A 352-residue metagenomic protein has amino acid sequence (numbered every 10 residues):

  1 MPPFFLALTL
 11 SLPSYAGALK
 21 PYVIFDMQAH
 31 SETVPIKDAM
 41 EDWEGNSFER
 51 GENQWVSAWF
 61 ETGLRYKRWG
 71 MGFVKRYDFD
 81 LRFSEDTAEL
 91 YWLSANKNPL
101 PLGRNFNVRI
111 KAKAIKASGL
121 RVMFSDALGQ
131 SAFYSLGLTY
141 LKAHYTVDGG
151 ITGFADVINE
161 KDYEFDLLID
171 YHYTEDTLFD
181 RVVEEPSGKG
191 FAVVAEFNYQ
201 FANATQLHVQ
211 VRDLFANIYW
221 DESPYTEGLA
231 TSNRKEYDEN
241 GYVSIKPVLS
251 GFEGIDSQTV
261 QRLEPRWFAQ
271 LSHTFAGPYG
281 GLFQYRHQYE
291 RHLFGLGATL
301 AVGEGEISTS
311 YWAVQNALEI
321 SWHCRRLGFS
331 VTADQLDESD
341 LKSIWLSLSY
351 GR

Functional and structural regions predicted by a protein language model:
M1-A18: Gram-negative bacterial Sec-dependent N-terminal signal peptides
Y15-L19, T62-G70, D126-Y134, Y199-A204 (+3 more regions): Short loop/turn motifs that connect adjacent beta-strands in outer-membrane beta-barrel proteins
G17-V183, G228-K246, P265, V331-R352: A subset of solvent-exposed loop/turn segments in beta-rich extracellular surface proteins, enriched in glycine
P21-F25, M71-F73, Y134-L138, A195 (+4 more regions): Membrane-embedded beta-strand positions of outer-membrane beta-barrel proteins
W55-S57, I115-A117, G190, Y199 (+3 more regions): Short solvent-exposed loop/turn micro-motifs enriched in small/polar/acidic residues
A58-Y66, S118-D126, V193-Y199, V209 (+5 more regions): Residues on the lipid-exposed face of transmembrane beta-strands in outer-membrane beta-barrel proteins
G153-T226: Loop-centered beta-sheet repeat module
D221-R352: Outer membrane beta-barrel transmembrane domains
